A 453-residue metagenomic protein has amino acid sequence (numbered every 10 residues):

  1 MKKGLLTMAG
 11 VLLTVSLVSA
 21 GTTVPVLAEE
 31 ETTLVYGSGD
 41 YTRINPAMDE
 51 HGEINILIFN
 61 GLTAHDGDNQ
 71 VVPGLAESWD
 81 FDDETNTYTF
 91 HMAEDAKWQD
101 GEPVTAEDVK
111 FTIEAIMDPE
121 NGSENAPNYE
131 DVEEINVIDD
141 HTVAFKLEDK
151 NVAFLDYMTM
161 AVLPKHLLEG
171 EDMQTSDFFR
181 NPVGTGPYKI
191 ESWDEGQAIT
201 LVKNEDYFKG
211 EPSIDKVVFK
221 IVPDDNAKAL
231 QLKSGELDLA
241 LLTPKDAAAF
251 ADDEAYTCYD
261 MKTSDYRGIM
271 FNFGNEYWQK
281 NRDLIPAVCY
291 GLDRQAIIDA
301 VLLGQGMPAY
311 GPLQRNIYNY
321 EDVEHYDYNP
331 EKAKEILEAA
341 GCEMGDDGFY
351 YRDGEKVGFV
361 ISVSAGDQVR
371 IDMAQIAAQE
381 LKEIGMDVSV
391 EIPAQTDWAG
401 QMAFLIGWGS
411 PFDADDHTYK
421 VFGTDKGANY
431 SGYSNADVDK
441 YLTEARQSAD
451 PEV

Functional and structural regions predicted by a protein language model:
G37-F81, E114, V183: N-terminal lobe/hinge region of extracytoplasmic solute-binding protein
D66, Q70, T159-P212, K216 (+2 more regions): Gly/Pro-rich hinge or "lid" segments in bacterial periplasmic/extracellular proteins
E77-G122, A144, W278: Aromatic- and charge-enriched surface segment that lines or borders ligand/interaction sites
D80, A126-L168: Surface-exposed binding/hinge segments that line and control ligand-binding clefts or catalytic entry sites
N204-F250, A378, D387-S389: Ligand-site clamp/hinge motif
K280-I376: Append "and occasionally in soluble cytosolic enzymes with long acidic Gly/Pro-rich linkers
E343-P411, P451-E452: Ligand/substrate-recognition segments at binding pockets and active sites
S389-D397, Y419-V453: Extracytoplasmic/peripheral linker and loop segments enriched in polar/acidic and small residues with frequent Thr/Pro
